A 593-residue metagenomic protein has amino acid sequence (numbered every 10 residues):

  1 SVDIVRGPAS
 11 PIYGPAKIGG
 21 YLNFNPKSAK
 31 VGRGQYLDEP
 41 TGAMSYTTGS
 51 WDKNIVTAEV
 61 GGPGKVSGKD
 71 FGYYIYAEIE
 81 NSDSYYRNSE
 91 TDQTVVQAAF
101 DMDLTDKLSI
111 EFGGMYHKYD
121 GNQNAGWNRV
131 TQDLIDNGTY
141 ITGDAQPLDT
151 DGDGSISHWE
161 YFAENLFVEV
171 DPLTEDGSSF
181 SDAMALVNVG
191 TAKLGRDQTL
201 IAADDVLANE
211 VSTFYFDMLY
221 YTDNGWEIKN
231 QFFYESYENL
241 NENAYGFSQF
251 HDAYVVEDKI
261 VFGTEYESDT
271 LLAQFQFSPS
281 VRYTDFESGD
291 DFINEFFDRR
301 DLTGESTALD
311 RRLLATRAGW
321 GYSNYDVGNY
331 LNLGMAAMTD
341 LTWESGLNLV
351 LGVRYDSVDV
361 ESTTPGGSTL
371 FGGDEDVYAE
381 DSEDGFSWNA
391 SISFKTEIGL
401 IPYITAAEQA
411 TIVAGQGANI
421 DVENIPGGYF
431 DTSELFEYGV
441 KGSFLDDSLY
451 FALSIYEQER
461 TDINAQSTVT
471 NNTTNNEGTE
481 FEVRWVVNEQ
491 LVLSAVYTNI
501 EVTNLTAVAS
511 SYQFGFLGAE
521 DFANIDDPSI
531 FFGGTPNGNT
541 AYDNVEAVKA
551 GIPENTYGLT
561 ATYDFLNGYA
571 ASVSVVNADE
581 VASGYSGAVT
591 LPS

Functional and structural regions predicted by a protein language model:
P11-Q97, L104-S109, S212, L449: Outer-membrane beta-barrel translocator/receptor signature
P26, Y46-D52, I79-D83, T94 (+10 more regions): Transmembrane beta-strands of outer-membrane beta-barrel pores
A58-G62, A98-M102, F214-Y220, D258-T264 (+8 more regions): Residues on the lipid-exposed face of transmembrane beta-strands in outer-membrane beta-barrel proteins
G68-Y73, K107-F112, G225-I228, S268-A273 (+5 more regions): Repeated loop/turn-to-beta-strand initiation elements of outer-membrane beta-barrel proteins
T94-Y283, Y450: Outer-membrane beta-barrel domain signature, strongest for Gram-negative TonB-dependent receptors and also present
N124-Q198, E295-G321, V360-S382, A414-P426 (+3 more regions): Solvent-exposed loop segments that connect transmembrane elements
L272-D291, F297, N324-R460, N476 (+4 more regions): Structural signature of Gram-negative outer-membrane beta-barrels, strongest in the C-terminal barrel of TonB-dependent
S448, S454-E459, N471-V589: Gram-negative outer-membrane beta-barrel transporters
